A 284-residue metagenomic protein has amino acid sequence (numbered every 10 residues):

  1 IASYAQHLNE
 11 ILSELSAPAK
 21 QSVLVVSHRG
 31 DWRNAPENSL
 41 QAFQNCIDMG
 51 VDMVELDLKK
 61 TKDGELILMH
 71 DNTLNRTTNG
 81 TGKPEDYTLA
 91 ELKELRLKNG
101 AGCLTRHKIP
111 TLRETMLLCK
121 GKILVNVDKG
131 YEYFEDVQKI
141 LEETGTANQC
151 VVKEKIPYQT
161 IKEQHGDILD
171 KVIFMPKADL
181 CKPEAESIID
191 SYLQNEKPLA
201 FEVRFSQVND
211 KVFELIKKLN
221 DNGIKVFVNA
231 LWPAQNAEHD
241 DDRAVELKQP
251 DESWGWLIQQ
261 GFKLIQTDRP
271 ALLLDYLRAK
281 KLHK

Functional and structural regions predicted by a protein language model:
Y4-K284: Phosphate-group recognition and catalysis centered on beta-loop-alpha active-site segments
